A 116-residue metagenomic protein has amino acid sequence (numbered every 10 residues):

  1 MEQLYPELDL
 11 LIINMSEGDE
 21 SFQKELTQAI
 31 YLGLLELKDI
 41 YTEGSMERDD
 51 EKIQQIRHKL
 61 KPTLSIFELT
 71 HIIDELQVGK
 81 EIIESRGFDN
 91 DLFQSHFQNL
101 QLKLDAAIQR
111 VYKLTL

Functional and structural regions predicted by a protein language model:
M1-Q55, K59-K61, S65-I66, T70-L116: Two-component system phosphorelay core
